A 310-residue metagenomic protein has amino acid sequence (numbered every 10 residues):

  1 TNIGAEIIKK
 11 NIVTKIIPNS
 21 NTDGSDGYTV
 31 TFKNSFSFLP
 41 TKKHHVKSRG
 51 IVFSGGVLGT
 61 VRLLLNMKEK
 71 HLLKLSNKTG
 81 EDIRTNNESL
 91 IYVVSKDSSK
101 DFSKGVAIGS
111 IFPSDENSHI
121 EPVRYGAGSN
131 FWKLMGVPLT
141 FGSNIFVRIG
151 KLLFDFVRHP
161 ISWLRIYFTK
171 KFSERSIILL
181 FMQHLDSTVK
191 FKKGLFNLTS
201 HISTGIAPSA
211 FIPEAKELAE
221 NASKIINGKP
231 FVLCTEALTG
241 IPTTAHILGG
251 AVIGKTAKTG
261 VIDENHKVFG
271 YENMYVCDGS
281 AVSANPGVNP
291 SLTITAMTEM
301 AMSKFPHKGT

Functional and structural regions predicted by a protein language model:
N2, K15-N21, T31-S110, D278 (+3 more regions): Glycine-rich loop(s) and the adjacent beta-strand/alpha-helix scaffold that form part
K9, T14-I17, I177-L180, T199-A284 (+1 more regions): A glycine-rich dinucleotide-binding beta-alpha-beta segment and adjacent secondary-structure elements that constitute
N11, L90, S162-Y167, T259-V261 (+1 more regions): Short alpha-helical segments and helix-capping/turn motifs at coil-helix boundaries
S25-T29: A generic structural signal for beta-strand entry/edge sites
P40-T41, V61-L63, D101-F102, K190-F191 (+2 more regions): Short helix/loop capping segments that flank catalytic or ligand/cofactor-binding pockets
S48-G50, S76-N197, I202-T204, I247 (+3 more regions): FAD cofactor-binding and catalytic pocket of flavoenzymes
F53-S54, Y167, G205-S209, V288: Hydrophobic alpha-helical scaffolding
